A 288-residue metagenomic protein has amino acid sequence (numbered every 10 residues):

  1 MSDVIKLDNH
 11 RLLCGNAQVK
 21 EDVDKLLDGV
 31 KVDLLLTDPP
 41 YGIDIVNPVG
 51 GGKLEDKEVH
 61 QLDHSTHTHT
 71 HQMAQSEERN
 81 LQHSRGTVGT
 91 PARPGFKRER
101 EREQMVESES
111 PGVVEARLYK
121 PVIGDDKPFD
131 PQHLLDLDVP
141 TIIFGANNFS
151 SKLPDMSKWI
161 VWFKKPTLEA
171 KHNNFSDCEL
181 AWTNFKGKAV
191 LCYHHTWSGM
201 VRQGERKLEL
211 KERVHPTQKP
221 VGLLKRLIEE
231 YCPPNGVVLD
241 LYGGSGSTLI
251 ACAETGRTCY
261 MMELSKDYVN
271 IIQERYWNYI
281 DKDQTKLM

Functional and structural regions predicted by a protein language model:
M1-V4, E179: Short, acidic/polar N-cap/turn motifs at the starts of alpha helices
V4-L12: Beta-strand-turn-beta hairpins that frame and shape the catalytic cleft of phosphate-ester-processing enzymes
N9, E21, K25-T37, Y41 (+2 more regions): Class I S-adenosyl-L-methionine
G15: Cofactor-binding loops of NAD(P)H-dependent oxidoreductases, dominated by short-chain dehydrogenase/reductases
